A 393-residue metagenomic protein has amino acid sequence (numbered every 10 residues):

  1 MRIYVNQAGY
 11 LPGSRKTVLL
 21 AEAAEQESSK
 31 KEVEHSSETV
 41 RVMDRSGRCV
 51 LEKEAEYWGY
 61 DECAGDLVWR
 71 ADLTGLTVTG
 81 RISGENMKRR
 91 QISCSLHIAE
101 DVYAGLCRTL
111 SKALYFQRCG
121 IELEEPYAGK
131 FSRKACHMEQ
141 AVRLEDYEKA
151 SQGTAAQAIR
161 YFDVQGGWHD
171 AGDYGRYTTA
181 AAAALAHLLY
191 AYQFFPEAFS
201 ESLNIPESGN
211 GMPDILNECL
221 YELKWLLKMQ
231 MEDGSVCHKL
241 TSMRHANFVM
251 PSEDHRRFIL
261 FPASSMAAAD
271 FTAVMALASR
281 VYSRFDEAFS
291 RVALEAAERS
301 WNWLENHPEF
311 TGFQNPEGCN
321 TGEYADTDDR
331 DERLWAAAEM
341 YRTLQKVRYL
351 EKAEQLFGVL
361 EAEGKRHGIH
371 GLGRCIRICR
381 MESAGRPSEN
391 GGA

Functional and structural regions predicted by a protein language model:
M1-Y4, L11-P12, K30-V68, L76-H97 (+1 more regions): Glycan-recognition and catalytic cores of secretory/periplasmic carbohydrate-active enzymes
K16, L20-K31: Short amphipathic, basic-aromatic surface patches that mediate peripheral association with negatively charged
